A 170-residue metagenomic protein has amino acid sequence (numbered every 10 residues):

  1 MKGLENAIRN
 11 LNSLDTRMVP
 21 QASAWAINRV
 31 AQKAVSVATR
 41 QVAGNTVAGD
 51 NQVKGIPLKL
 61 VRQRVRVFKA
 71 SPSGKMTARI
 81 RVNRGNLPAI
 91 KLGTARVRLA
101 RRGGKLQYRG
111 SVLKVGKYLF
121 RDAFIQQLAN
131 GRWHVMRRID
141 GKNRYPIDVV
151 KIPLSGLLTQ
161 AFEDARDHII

Functional and structural regions predicted by a protein language model:
M1-I170: Short, Lys/Arg-rich flexible segments
